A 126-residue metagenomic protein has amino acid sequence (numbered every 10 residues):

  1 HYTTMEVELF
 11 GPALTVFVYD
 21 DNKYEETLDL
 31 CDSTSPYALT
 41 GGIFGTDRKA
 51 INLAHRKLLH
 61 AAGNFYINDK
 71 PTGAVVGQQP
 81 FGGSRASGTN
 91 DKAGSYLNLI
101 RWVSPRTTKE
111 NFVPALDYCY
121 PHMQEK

Functional and structural regions predicted by a protein language model:
H1-K126: Conserved C-terminal structural/oligomerization subdomain of aldehyde/semialdehyde dehydrogenase
